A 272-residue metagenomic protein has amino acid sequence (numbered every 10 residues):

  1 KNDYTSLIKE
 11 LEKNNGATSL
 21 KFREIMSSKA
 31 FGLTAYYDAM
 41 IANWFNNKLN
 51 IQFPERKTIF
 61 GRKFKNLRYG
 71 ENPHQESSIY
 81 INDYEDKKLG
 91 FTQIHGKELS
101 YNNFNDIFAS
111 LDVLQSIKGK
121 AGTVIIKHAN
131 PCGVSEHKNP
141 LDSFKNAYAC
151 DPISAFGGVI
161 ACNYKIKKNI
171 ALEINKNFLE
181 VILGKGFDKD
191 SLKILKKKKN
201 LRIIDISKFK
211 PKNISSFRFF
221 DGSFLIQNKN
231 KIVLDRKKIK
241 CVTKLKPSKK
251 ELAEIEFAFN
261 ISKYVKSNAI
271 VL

Functional and structural regions predicted by a protein language model:
K1-F53: N-terminal beta-alpha lobe that positions the nucleotide/phosphoryl donor in ATP/NTP-coupled carboxylate activation
Y37-A39, F45-L272: ATP-dependent carboxylate/acyl-activation modules
